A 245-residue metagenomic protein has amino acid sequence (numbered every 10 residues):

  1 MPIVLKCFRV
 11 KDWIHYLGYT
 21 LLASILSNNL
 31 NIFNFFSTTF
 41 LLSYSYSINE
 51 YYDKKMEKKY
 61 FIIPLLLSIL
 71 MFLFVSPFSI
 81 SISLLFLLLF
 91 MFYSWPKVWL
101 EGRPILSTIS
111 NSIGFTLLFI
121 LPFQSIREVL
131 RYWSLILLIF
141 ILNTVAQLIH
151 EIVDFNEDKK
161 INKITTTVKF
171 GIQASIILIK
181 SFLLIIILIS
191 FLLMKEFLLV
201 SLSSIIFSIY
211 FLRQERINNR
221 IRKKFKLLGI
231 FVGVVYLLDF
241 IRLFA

Functional and structural regions predicted by a protein language model:
M1-I14, I221: N-terminal membrane topogenic signal
P2, K58-L130, Y210-L212: Intramembrane alpha-helical segments
I14-N49, S68-I69, S79-M91, V129-I149: Membrane-embedded alpha-helical segments that form the functional core of polytopic membrane enzymes, especially those
Y16-A23, I63-M71, T108-Q124, T167-I172 (+1 more regions): Small-residue-rich segments of transmembrane alpha-helices in multi-pass membrane proteins, especially helix faces
S27-F33, S110-F155, Q173-A174, L183-L184: Functional transmembrane core segments of multi-pass inner-membrane proteins
S37-L73, F140-I187: Solvent-exposed interhelical
Y46-Y52, Y93-G102, I120-Q124, A146-I152 (+2 more regions): Juxtamembrane membrane-interface segments at transmembrane alpha-helix termini
A174, L192, F197-A245: Extended hydrophobic alpha-helices typical of membrane-associated regions
